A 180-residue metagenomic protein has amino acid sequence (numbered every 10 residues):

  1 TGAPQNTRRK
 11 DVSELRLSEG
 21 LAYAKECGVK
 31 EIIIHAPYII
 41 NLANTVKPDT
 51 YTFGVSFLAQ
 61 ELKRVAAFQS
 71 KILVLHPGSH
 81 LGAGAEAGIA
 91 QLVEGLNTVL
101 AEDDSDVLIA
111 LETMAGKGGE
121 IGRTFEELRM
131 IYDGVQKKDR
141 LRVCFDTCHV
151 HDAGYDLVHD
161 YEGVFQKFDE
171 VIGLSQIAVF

Functional and structural regions predicted by a protein language model:
T1, I32-I40, P77, F145-T147 (+1 more regions): Histidine-centered catalytic micro-motifs
T1-A36, N44-Q60: N-terminal pre-domain/capping segments
G2-N6, I39-I40, S79-L81, G116 (+1 more regions): A short, flexible beta-alpha/helix-coil linker loop
N6-K10, L96, A153, F165: Polytopic alpha-helical membrane-helix bundles and their juxtamembrane interface segments in multi-pass membrane
E14-L17, L58, I89-E94, Y161-F165: Well-ordered, non-membrane alpha-helical segments in soluble/globular domains
K30, K71, A178: Short acidic/polar active-site loop segments enriched in Thr and Asp
N41-R142: Active-site acidic/histidine proton-transfer and metal-coordination neighborhood in alpha/beta enzyme cores
R129-T147, H151-F180: Histidine-acidic metal/acid-base catalytic patches
